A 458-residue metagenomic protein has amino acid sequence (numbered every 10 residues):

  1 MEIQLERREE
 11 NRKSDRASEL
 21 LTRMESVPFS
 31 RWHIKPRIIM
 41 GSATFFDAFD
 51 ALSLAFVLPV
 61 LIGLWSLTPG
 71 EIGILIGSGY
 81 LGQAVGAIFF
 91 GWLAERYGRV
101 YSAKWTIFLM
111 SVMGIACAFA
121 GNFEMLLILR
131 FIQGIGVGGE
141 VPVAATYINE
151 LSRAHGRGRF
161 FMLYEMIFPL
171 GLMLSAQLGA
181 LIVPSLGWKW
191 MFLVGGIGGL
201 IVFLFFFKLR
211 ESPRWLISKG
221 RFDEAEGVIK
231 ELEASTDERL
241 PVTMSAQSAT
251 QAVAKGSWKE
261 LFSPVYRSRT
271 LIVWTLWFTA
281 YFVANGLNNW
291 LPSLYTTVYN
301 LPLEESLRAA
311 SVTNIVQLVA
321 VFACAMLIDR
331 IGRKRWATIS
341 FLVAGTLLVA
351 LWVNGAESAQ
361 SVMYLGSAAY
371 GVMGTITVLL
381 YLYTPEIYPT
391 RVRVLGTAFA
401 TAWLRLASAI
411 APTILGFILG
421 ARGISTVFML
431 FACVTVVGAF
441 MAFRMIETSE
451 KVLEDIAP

Functional and structural regions predicted by a protein language model:
M1-P458: Transmembrane-helix signature of 12-pass secondary carriers
